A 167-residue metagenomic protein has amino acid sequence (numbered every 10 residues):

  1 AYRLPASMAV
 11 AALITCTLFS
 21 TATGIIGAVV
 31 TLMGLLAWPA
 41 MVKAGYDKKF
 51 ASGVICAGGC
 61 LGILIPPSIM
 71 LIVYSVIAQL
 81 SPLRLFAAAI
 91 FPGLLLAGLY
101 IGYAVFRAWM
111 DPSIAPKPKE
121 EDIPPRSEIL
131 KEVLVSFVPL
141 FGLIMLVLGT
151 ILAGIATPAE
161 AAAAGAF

Functional and structural regions predicted by a protein language model:
Y2-V73: Hydrophobic transmembrane alpha-helices that form the pore/transport pathway of multi-pass ion and small-solute
R3, G45, Q79, L152-I155: Helix-loop interface residues and adjacent transmembrane-helix termini in multi-pass membrane transporters, primarily
C56-G59, I69-F86, I90-F91: Helix-loop-helix hairpins in multi-pass membrane proteins, especially solute transporters
I77, L85-F167: Long, contiguous bundles of hydrophobic transmembrane helices that form the permeation core of multi-pass
